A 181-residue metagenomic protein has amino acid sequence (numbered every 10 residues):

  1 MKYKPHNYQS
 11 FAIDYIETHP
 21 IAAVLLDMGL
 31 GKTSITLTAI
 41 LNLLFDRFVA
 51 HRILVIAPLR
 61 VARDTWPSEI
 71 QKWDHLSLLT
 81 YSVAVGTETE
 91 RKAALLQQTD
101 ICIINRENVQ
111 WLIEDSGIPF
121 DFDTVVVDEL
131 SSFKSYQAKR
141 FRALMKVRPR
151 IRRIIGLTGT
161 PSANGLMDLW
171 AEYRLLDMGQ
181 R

Functional and structural regions predicted by a protein language model:
M1-R142, K146-R150, R181: SF2 helicase/translocase NTPase motor core, specifically the RecA-like lobe 1 inter-motif segment between Walker
M28-G29, I151-L166, R174: Conserved helicase ATPase motor motifs in RecA-like P-loop NTPase domains
L37, E69, G165-L176: PAPS/PAP-binding and catalytic site of the sulfotransferase fold
